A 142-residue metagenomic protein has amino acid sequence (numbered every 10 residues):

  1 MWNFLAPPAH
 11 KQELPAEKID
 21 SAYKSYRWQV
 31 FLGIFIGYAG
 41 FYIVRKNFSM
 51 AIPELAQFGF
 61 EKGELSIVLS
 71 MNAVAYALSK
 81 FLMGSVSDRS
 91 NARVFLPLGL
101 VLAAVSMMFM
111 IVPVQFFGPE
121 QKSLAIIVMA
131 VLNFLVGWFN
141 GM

Functional and structural regions predicted by a protein language model:
Q29-A56, F60-K62: Extracytoplasmic
I34-Y38, Y42, A73, M129-G137: Helical-face signature of the major facilitator-like transporter fold
K46, A73-F81: Residue-level signature of mid-helix packing/kink "hotspots" within the transmembrane helices of 12-pass Major
E61-L69, A125: Juxtamembrane helix-start elements in MFS-like secondary transporters
S79-N91: Helix-to-loop junctions at the C-terminal end of transmembrane segments in multipass secondary transporters
V101-Q121: C-terminal ends and interior cores of transmembrane alpha-helices in multi-pass membrane transporters/permeases
E120-M142: Hydrophobic core of transmembrane alpha-helices in multi-pass small-molecule transporters, especially MFS/SLC-type
